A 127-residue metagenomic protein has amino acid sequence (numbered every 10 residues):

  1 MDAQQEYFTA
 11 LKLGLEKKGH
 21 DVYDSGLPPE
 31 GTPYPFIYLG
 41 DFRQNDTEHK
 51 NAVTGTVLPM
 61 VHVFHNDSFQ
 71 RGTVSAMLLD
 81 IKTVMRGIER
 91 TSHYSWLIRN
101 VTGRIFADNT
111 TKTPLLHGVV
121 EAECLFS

Functional and structural regions predicted by a protein language model:
M1-G26, F42-S127: Charged, amphipathic alpha-helical segments and their flanking helix caps
P28-T32: A short beta-turn/loop motif at secondary-structure boundaries
P33-D41: A short, hydrophobic beta-strand-centered structural micro-motif
